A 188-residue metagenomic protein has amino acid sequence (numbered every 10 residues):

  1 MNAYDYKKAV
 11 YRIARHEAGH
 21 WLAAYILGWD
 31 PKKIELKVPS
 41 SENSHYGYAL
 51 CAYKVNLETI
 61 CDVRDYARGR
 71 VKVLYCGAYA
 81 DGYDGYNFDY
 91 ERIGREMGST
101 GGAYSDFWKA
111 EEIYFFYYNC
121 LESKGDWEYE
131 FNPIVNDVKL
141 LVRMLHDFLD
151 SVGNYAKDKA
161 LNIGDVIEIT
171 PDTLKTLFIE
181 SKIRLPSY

Functional and structural regions predicted by a protein language model:
N2-Y188: Soluble catalytic regions of large protease machineries
